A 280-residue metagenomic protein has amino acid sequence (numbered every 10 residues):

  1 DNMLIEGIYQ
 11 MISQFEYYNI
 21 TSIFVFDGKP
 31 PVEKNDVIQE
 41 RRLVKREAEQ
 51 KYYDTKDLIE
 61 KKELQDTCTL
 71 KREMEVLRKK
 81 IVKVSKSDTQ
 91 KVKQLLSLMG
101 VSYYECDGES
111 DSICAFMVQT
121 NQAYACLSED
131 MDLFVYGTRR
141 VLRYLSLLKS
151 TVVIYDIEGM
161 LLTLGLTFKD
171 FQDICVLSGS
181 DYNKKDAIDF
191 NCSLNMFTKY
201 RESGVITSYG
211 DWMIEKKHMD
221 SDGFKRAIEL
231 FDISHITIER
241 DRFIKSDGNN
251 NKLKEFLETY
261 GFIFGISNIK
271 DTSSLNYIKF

Functional and structural regions predicted by a protein language model:
D1-D107: Noncatalytic, basic helical substrate-engagement surface that gates or grips nucleic-acid strands
D27, D132-L133, G137-L142, K149-E158: Conserved beta-strand -> loop -> alpha-helix junction used to position metal-binding or nucleic-acid-contacting
E40-R46, V141-K149: A short alpha->loop->secondary-structure connector
T67-K79, C126, Y136, G261-I263 (+2 more regions): Charged, low-complexity C-terminal accessory regions
G108-I113: Short acidic loop-to-helix transition motifs that present clustered carboxylates
C114-Y144: Acidic, metal-binding active-site segment of PIN/NYN-like and related structure-specific nucleases
Y124-D132, L148-T151, L164-T167: A polyampholytic, Gly/Pro-enriched intrinsically disordered region
S150-F280: Non-catalytic nucleic-acid-binding/docking modules located in mid-to-C-terminal regions of nucleic-acid enzymes
